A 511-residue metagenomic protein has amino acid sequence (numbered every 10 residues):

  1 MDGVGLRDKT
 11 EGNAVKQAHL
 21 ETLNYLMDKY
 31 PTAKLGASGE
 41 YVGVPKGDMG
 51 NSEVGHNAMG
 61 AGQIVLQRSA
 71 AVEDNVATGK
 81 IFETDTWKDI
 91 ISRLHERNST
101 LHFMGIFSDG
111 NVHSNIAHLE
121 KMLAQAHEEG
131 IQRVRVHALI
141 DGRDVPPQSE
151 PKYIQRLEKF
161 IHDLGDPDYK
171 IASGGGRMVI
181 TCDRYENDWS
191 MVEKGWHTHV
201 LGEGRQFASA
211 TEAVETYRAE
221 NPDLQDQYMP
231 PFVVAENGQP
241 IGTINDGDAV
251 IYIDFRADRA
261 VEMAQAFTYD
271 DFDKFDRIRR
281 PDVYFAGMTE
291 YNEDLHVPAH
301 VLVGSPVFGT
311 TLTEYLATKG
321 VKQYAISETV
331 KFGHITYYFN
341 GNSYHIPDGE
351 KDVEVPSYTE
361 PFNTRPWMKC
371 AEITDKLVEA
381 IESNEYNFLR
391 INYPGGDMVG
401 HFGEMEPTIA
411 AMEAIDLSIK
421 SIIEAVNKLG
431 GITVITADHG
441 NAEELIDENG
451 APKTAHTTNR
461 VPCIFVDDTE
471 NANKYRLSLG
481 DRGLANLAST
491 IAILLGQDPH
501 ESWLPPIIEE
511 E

Functional and structural regions predicted by a protein language model:
M1-E511: Feature captures the catalytic ectodomains and active-site-proximal regions of enzymes that hydrolyze or transfer
